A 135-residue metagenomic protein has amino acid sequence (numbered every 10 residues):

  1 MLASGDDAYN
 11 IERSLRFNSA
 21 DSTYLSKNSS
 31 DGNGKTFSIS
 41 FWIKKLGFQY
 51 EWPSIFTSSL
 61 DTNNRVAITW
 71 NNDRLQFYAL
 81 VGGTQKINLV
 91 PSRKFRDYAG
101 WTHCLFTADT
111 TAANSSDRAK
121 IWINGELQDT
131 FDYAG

Functional and structural regions predicted by a protein language model:
M1-D21, G32-G34, S38-I39: Extracytoplasmic low-complexity segments
A20-G83, A112-S115: Extracellular glycan-recognition modules
F41, A99-T110, I121: Short tryptophan-centered beta-strand motifs in secreted/extracellular beta-sheet-rich domains of glycan-recognition
N63-V66, T84-L89, E126-F131: Surface-exposed loop/edge segments in extracytoplasmic proteins
Q76-A79, I121, T130: Short hydrophobic/aromatic-rich beta-strand segments that constitute the beta-sheet cores of beta-sandwich/beta-barrel
Y78-H103: Short, aromatic/His-centered strand-loop micro-motif at the edge of beta-sheets
S116, I123-G135: Short, solvent-exposed beta-strand-to-loop segments that form ligand-recognition rims of beta-rich domains
